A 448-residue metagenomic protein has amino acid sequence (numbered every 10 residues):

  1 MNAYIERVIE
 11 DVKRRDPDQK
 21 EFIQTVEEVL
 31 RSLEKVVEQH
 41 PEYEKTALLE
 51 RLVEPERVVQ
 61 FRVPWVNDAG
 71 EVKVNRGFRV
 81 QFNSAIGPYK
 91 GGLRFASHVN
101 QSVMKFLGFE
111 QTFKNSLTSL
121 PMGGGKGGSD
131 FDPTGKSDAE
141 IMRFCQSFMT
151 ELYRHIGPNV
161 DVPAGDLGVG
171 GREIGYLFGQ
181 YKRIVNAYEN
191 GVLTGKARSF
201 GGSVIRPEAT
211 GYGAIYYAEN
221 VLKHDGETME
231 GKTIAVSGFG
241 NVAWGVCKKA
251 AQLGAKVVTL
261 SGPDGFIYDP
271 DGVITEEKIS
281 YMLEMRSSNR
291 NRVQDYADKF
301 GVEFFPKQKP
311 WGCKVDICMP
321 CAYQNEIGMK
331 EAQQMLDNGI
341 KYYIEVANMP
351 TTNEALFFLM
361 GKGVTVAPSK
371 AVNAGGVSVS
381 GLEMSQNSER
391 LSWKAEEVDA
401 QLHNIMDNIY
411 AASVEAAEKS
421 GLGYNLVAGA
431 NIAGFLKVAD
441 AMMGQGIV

Functional and structural regions predicted by a protein language model:
N2-T25, V221-L222, L336-V448: Adenosine-phosphate binding glycine-rich loop
A3, R7, P17-Q24, E28 (+24 more regions): Conserved active-site and cofactor/substrate-binding residues in soluble primary-metabolism enzymes
K20-I23, Q39-T46, S119, I156-G165 (+3 more regions): Flexible, glycine/charged-enriched surface loops at secondary-structure junctions
E42-K73: Structured beta-strand/loop patches that form or line metal/cofactor-binding pockets in enzymes
A96, N115-E230: Glycine/serine-rich phosphate-binding loop and adjoining beta1-alpha1 elements at the start of nucleotide-handling
G202-K314: Glycine-rich phosphate/diphosphate-binding loop of Rossmann-like nucleotide-binding domains
G265-V366, A371: Rossmann-like adenosine-cofactor binding region
